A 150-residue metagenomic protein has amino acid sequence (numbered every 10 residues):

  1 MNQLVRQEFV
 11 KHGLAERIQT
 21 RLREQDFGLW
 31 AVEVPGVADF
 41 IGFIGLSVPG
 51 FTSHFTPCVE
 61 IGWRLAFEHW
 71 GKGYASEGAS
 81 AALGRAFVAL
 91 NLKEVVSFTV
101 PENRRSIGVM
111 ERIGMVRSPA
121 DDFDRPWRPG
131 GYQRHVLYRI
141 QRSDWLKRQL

Functional and structural regions predicted by a protein language model:
M1-Q19, Q25-W30: Conserved GNAT-fold acetyl-CoA-binding loop/helix
A31-L150: Acyl-donor (CoA/ACP) binding surface of acyl/acetyltransferases
